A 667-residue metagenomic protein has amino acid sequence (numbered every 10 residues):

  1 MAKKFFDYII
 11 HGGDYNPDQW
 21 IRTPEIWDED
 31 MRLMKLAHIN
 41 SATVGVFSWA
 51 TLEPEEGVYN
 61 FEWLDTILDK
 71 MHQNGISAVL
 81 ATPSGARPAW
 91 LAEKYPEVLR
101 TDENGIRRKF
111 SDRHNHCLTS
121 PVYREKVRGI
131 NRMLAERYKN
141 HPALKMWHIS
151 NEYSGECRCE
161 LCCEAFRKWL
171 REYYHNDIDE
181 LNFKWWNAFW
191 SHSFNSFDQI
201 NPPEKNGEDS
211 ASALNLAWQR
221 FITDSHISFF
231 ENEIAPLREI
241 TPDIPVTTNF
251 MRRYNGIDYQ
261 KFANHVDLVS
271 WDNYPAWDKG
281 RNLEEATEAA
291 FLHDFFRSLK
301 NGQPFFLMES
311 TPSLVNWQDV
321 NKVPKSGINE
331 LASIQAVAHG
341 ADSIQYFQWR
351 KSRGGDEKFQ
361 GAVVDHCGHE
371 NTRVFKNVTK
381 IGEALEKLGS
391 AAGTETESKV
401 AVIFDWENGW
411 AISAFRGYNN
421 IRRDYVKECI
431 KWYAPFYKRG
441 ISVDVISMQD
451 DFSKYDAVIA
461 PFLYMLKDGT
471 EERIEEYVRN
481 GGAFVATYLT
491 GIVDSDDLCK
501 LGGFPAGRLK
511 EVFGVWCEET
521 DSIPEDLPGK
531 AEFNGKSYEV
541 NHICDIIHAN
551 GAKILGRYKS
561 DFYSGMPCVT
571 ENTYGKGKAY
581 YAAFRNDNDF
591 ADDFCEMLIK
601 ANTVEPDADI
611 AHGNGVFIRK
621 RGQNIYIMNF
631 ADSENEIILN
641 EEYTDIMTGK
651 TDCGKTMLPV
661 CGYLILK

Functional and structural regions predicted by a protein language model:
M1-I26, M31-S41: An acidic-aromatic substrate-binding cleft motif
H11-I21, F47-E62, K109-R128, S150-C157 (+6 more regions): The substrate-binding groove and active-site-proximal loops of carbohydrate-active enzymes, especially glycoside
G13, M34, A42, M71 (+9 more regions): Conserved, mostly hydrophobic/aromatic
W20-L36, V127-M133, M251-F262, K325-S333: Short, acidic/polar
D28-A37, T43-R107, A135, E233-I240 (+1 more regions): Aromatic-lined substrate-binding rim segments of carbohydrate-active enzymes
K94, N104-F291: Polysaccharide-binding and catalytic clefts of secreted carbohydrate-active enzymes
F197-I200, D243, R252, A263 (+2 more regions): Carbohydrate-binding surfaces of carbohydrate-active enzymes
